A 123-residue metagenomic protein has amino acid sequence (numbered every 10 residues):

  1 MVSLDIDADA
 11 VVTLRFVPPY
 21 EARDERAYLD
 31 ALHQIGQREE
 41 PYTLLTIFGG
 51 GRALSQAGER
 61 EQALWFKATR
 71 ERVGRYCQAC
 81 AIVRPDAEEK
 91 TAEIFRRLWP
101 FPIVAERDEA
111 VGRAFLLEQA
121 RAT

Functional and structural regions predicted by a protein language model:
M1-T123: Amphipathic, Lys/Arg-enriched alpha-helical "gate/interface" segment within cytosolic domains that mediates
